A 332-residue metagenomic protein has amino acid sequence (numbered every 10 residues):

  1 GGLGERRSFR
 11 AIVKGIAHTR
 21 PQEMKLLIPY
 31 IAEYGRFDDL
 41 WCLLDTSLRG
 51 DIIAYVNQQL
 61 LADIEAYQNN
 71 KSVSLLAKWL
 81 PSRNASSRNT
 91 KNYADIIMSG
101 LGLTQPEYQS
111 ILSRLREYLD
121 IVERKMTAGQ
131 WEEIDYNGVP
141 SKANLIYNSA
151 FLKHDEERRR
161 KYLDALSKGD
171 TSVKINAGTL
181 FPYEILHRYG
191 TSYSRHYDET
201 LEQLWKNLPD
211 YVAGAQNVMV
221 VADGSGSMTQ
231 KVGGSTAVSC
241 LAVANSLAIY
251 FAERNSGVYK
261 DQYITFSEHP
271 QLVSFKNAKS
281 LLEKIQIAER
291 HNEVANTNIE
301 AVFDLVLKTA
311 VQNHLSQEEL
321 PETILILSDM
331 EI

Functional and structural regions predicted by a protein language model:
G1-V243, E253-I332: Long lumenal/extracellular ectodomains of secretory and single-pass membrane proteins
